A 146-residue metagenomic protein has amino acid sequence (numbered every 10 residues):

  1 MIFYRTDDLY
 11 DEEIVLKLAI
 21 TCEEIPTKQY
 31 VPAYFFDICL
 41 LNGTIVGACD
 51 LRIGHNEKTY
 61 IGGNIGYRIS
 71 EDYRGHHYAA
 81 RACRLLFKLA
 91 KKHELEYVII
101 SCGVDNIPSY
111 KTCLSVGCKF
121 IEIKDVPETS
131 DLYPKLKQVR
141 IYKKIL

Functional and structural regions predicted by a protein language model:
I2: Long, contiguous binding/interaction regions
R5-Y60: Acetyl-CoA-dependent GNAT
A33-F35, L136-Y142: Short hydrophobic/aromatic beta-strand or adjacent loop that forms the aromatic wall/cage of a ligand/substrate-binding
D37, D50, N64, R68 (+1 more regions): Conserved beta-strand segments that form the floor/walls of ligand-binding pockets within enzyme and binding domains
Y67-I69, G75-L89, K111-S115: Conserved acetyl-CoA-binding loop-helix of GNAT-fold acetyltransferases
A90-S101: Conserved GNAT acetyl-CoA-binding A-motif
S101, K119-K135: Conserved catalytic-core motifs of GNAT/GCN5-like acyltransferases
D105-E122: Conserved active-site alpha-helix within GNAT-family acetyltransferase domains
